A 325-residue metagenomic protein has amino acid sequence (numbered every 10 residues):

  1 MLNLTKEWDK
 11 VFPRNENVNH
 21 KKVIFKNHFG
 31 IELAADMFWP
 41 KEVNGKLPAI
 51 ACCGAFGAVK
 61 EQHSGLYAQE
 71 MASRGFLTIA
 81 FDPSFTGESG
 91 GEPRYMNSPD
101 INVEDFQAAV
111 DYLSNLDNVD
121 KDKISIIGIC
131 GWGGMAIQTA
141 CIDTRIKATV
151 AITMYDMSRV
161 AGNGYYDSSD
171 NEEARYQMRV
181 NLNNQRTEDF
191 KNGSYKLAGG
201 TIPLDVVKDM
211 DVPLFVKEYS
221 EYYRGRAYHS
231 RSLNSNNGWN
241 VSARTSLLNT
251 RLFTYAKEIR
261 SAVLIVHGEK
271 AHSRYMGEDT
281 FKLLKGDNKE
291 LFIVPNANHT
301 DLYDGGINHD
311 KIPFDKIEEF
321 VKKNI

Functional and structural regions predicted by a protein language model:
L2-G45, Y303: N-terminal cap/lid segment of alpha/beta-hydrolase-fold proteins
G45-A55: Short beta-strand element of the alpha/beta-hydrolase
F56-Q69, P83, G277: The serine-hydrolase catalytic nucleophile loop
K60, T86-K121, S125, G306-I312: Catalytic nucleophile-loop/oxyanion-hole region of alpha/beta-hydrolase and closely related hydrolase-like folds
E70-G90: Conserved alpha/beta-hydrolase
Q138-Y222: Alpha/beta-hydrolase-fold enzymes
I259, I265-H267: Short beta-strand/loop motif that positions the catalytic acidic residue of the alpha/beta-hydrolase fold
P295-T300, D304-I325: Catalytic active-site module of serine/aspartate enzymes centered on a nucleophile-bearing elbow/loop
